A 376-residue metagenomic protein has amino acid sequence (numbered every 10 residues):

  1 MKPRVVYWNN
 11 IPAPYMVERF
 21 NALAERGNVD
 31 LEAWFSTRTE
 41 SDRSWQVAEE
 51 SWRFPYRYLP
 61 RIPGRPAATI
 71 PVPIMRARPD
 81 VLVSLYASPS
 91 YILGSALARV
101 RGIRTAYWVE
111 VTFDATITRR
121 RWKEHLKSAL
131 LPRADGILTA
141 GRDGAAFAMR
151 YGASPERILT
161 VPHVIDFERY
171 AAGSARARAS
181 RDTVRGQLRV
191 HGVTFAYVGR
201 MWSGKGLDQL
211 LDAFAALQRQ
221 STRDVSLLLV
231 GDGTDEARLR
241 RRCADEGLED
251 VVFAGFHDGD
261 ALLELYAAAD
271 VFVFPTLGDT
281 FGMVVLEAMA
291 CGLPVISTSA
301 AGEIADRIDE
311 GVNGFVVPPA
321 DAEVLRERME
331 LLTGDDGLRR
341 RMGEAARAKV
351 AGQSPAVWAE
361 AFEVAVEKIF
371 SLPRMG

Functional and structural regions predicted by a protein language model:
V6, R189-K205, L211-F214: Conserved donor-binding/catalytic core segment of Leloir-type glycosyltransferases
I103-R121, R133-G136, A140: A short, histidine- and acid-enriched strand-loop-helix "catalytic/donor-clamping" loop that lines the nucleotide-sugar
P132-T183, V190: Donor nucleotide-sugar binding/catalytic pocket of nucleotide-sugar-dependent glycosyltransferases
R240-H257: Nucleotide-activated donor-binding/catalytic signature segment of Leloir-type glycosyltransferases, i.e., the conserved
F256-H257, E264-A269: Short alpha-helical donor nucleotide-sugar binding micro-motif in glycosyltransferases
L277: Aromatic "clamp/platform" in nucleotide-sugar-dependent glycosyltransferases that forms part of the donor/acceptor
P294-T298: Short hydrophobic beta-strand element within catalytic cores of glycosyltransferases and related nucleotide-activated
E310-G311, F315-A322, E330-D336: Conserved acidic donor-binding segment of nucleotide-sugar-dependent glycosyltransferases
